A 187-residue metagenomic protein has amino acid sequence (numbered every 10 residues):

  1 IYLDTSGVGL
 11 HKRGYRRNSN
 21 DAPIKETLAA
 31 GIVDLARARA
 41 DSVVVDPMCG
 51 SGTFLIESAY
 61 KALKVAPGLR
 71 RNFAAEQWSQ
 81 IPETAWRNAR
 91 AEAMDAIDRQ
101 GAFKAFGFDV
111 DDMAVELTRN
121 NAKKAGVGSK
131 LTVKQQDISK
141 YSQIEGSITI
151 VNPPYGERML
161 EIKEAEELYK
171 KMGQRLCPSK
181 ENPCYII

Functional and structural regions predicted by a protein language model:
I1-N18: Non-catalytic substrate-recognition/targeting regions of SAM-dependent transferases
T5-G7, D112, Y155: Non-catalytic surface loops within mature trypsin-like serine protease
V8, R17, G31, L131-K134 (+1 more regions): Preference for short coil/turn "hinge" residues that link or interrupt alpha-helices
V8-G9, A96-G101, N152: A short alpha-helix capping/helix-coil boundary motif
D21: Residue-level marker of regulatory loop/turn positions in helix-turn-helix DNA-binding domains and in histidine
I24-S142, R158, E164: Conserved S-adenosyl-L-methionine
D137-I187: C-terminal catalytic and target-recognition region of SAM-dependent MTase-like enzymes, primarily methyltransferases
